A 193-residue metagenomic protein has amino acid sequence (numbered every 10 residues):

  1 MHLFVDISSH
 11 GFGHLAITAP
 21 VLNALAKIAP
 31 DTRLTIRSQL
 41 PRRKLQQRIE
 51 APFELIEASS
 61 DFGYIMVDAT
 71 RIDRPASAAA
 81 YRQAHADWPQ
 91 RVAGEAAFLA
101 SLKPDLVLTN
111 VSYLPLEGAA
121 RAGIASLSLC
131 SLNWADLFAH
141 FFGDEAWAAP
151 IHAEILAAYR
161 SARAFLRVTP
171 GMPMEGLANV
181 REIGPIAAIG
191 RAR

Functional and structural regions predicted by a protein language model:
M1-G11: Nucleotide-activated donor-dependent transferases that construct or modify glycoconjugates
H2, D105-L106, A164: Structural motif
S9, T32-A86: Conserved nucleotide-sugar phosphate-binding/catalytic loop shared by glycosyltransferases and other
L15-A26: Short amphipathic alpha-helix
S38-K44, V111-L114, R167-P173: Short, polar loop motifs at secondary-structure junctions
R82-L102: An amphipathic, basic-hydrophobic alpha-helix
E95-L156: Conserved nucleotide-sugar donor-interacting segment of glycosyltransferase catalytic cores, predominantly GT-B
L137-R193: A nucleotide-sugar donor-handling region in carbohydrate enzymes
